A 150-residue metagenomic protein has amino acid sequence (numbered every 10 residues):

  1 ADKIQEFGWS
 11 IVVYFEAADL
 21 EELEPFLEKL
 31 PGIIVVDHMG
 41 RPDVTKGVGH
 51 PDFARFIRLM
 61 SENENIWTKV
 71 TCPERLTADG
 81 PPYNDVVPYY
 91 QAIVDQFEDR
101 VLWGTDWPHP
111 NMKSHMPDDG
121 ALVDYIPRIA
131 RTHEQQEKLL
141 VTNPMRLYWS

Functional and structural regions predicted by a protein language model:
A1-W103: Catalytic pocket-lining loop regions of alpha/beta-barrel enzymes, especially the amidohydrolase/enolase/GH5 lineages
Q91-A92, F97-L102, S114-S150: Mid-to-C-terminal alpha-helical segments outside catalytic/metal-binding sites
D106: Active-site glycine-centered loops adjacent to acidic/histidine catalytic or metal-binding residues that shape
